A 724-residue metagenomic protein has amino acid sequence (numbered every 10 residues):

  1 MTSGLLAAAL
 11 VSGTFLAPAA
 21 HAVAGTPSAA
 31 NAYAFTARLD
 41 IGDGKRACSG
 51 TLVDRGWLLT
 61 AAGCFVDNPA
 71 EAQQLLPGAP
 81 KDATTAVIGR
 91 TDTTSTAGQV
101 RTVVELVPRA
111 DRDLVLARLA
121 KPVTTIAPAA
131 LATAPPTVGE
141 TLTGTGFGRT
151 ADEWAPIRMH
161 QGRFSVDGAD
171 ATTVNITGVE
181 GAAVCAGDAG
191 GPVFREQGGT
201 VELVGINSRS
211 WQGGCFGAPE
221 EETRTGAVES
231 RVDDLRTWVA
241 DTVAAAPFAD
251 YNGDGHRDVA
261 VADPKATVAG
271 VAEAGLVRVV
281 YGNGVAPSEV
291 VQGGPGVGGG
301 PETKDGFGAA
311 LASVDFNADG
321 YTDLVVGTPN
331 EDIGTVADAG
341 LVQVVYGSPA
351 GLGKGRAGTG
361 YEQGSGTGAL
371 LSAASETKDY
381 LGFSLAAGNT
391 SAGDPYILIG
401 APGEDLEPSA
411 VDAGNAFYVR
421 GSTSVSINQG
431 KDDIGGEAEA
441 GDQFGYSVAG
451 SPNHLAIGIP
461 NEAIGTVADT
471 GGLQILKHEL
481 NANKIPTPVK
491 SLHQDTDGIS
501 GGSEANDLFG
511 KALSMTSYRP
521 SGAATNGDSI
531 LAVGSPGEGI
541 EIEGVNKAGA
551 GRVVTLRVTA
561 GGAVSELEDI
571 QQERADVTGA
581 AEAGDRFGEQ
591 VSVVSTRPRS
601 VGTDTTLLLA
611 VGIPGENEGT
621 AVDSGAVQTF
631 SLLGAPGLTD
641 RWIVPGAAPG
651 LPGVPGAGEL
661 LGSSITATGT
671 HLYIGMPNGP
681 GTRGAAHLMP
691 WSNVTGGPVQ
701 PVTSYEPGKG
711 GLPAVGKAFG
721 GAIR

Functional and structural regions predicted by a protein language model:
V23-A32, G42-D43, Q73-T124: Conserved catalytic-core segment of clan PA serine endopeptidases
A29, L52-V53, W57-F65, R163-D167 (+1 more regions): C-terminal subregion of chymotrypsin/trypsin-like serine protease catalytic domains
Y33-G78: Catalytic histidine site
W57-A62, V138-T150, A189-C215, V326 (+4 more regions): Active-site-proximal beta-strands of protease catalytic cores
F65-N68, R149-D152, K265-G270, N330-T335 (+5 more regions): Short glycine/acidic-enriched loop and turn motifs that connect beta-strands
D92, Q99-V104, A110-A183, T225 (+1 more regions): Chymotrypsin/trypsin-fold serine protease catalytic domain
D241-F248, A274-G306, V344-D379, N415-D442 (+4 more regions): Blade-edge motifs of beta-propeller repeat domains
T242-H256, A262, G308-Y321, G382-L398 (+6 more regions): Beta-propeller blade termini
